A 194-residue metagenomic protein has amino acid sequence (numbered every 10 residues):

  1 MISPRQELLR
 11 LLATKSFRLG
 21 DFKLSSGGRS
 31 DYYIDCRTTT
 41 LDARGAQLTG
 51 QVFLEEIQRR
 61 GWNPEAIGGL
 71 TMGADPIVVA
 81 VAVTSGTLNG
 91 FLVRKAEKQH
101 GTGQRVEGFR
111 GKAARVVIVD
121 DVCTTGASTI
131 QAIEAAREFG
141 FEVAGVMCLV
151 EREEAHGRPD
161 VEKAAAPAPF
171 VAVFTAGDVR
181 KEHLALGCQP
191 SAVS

Functional and structural regions predicted by a protein language model:
M1-R60: Active-site-facing substrate-recognition patch
I2-L11, E134-P190, S194: PRPP-dependent phosphoribosyltransferase catalytic core
S26, G108-K112, E138-F139, E162-A164: Solvent-exposed alpha-helices and their adjacent loops that cap or buttress functional pockets in soluble metabolic
F53-P64, I133, R137-F139: Phosphate/pyrophosphate-binding loops at sites that engage ATP/ADP/AMP, CoA/4′-phosphopantetheine, polyphosphate
W62-G73, M147-L149: Short glycine-rich phosphate-binding loop at a beta-alpha junction
E65, A114, A144: Conserved acidic residues
V78-V117, T125-I130: Short, glycine/charge-rich flexible loops or terminal/linker lids adjacent to PRPP-binding catalytic cores
